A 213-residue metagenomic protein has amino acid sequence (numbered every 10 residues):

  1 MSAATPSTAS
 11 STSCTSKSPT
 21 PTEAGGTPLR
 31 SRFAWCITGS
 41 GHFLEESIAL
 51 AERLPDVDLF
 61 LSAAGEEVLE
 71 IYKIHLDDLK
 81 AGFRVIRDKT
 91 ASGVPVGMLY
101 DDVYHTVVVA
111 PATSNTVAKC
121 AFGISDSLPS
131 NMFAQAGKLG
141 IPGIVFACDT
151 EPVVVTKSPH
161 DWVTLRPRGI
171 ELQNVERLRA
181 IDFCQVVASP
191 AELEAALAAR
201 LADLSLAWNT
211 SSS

Functional and structural regions predicted by a protein language model:
A3-P6, C14, P19-S212: A cross-family phosphate/adenosyl-ligand binding-site feature
